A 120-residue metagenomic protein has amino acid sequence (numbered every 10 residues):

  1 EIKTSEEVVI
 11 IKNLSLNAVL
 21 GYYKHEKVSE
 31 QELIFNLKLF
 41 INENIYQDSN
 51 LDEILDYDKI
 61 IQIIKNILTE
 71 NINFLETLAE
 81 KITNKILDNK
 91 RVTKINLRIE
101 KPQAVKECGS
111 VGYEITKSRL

Functional and structural regions predicted by a protein language model:
E1-L120: N-terminal, polar/charged subdomain of small-to-medium soluble alpha/beta proteins
